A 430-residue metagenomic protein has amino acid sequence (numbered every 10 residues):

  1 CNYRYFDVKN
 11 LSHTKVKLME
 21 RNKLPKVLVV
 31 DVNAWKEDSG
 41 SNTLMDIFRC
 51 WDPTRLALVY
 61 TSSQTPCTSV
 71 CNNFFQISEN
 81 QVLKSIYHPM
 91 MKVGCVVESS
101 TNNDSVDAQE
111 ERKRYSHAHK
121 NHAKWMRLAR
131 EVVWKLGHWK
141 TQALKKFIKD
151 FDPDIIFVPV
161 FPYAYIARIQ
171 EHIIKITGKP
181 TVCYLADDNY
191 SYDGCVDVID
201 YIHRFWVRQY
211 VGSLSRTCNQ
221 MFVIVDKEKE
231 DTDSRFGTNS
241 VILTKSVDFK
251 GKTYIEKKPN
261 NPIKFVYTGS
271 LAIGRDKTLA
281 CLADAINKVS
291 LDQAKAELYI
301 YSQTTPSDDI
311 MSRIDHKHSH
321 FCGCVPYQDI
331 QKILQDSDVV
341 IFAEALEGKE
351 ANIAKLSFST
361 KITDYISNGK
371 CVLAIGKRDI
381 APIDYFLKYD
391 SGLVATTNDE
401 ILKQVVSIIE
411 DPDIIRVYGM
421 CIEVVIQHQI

Functional and structural regions predicted by a protein language model:
D7, K15-T101, S240, D248 (+1 more regions): N-terminal subdomain of nucleotide-sugar transferases
S62-S63, S213-S240, I383: A short, active-site helix/loop in glycosyltransferases that binds the activated sugar's phosphate group
S99-I155: Conserved nucleotide-sugar donor-binding subdomain of glycosyltransferases
W139-K146, R168, H172-I176, D187-N189 (+1 more regions): Membrane-proximal helix-turn-helix segments that form the acceptor-binding/catalytic region of lipid-linked
K227, K245-S246: Carbohydrate-associated surface elements
D248-R313, F321-Q328: Conserved catalytic-core segment of nucleotide-activated headgroup transferases in glycan assembly
G274-K277, Q328-I330, V340-T363, V372-D384: Nucleotide-sugar-dependent
T396-L402, P412-I430: A charged, aromatic-enriched C-terminal amphipathic alpha-helix characteristic of glycosyltransferases across folds
